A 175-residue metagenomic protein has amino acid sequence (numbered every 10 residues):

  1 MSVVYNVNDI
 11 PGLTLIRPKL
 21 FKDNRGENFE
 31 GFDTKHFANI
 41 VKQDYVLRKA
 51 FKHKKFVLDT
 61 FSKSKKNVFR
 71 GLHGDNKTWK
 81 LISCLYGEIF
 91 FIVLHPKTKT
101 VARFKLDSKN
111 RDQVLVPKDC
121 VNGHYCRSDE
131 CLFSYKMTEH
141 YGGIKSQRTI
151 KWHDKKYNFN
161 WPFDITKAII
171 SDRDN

Functional and structural regions predicted by a protein language model:
M1-D112, E130, M137-N175: Non-catalytic, conserved peripheral segments adjacent to functional cores
L115: Short HxH-centered metal-ligating active-site micro-motif
K118-T138: Ligand-binding loop in jelly-roll beta-barrel domains
